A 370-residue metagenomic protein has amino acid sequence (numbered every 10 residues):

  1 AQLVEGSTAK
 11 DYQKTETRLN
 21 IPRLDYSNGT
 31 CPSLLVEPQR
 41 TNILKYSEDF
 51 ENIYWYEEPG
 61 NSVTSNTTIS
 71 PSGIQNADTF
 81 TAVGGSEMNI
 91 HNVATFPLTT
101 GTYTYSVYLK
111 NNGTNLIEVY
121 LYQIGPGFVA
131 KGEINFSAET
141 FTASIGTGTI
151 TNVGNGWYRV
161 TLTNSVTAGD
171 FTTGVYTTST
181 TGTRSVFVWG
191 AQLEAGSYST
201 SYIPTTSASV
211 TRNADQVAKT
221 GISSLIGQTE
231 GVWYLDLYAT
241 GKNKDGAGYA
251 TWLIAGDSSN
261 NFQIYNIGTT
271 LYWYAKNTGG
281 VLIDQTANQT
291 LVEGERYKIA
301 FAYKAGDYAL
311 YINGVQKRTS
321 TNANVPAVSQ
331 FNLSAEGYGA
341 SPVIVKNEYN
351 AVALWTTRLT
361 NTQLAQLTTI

Functional and structural regions predicted by a protein language model:
A1-A9, D49-F50, L109, R184-S199 (+3 more regions): Extracellular, beta-strand-rich glycan-interacting domains
L3-S33, E194-L225, K317, N350-I370: Extended recognition patches within non-cytosolic domains
G6, L19-E48, G169-S197: GGW-centered surface loops in extracellular recognition modules
P22-P32, I53-T79: Extracellular glycan-recognition surfaces and repeat-rich motifs
S33, N260-Y265, V281-D284, P342: Parallel beta-helix/beta-solenoid repeats that form elongated, surface-exposed shafts/blades used for receptor binding
R40-S47, I53-G60, S86, P97-G101 (+3 more regions): Extracellular glycan-recognition modules
T67-F96, Y103-S179, V186, G190-L193 (+1 more regions): Extracellular glycan-interaction surfaces
D170-T180, S185, S320-E348: Flexible glycan-contacting loops in extracellular carbohydrate-active proteins
